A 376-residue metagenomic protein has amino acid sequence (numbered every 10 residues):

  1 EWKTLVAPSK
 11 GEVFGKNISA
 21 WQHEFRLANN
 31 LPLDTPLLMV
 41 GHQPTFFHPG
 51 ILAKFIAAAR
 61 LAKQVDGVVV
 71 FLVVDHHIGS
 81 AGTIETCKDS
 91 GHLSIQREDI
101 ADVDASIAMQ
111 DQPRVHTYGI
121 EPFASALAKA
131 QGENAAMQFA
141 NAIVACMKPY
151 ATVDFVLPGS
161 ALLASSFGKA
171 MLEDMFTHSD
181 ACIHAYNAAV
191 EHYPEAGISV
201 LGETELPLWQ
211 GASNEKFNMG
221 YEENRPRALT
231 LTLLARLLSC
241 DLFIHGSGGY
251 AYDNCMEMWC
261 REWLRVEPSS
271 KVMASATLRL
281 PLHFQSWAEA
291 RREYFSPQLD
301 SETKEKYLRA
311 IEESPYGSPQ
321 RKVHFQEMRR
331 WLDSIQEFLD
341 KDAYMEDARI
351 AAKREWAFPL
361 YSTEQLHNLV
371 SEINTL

Functional and structural regions predicted by a protein language model:
E1-P44: N-terminal regions that are enriched for targeting/export leaders and immediately downstream pro/stem segments
L33-V65: N-terminal catalytic cores of NTP/NDP-binding nucleotidyl/phosphoryl-transfer enzymes
T35-L38, D66-F71, V153-D154, P207 (+2 more regions): Beta-sheet entry/capping signal
V40, Y118-S239, L282-A288, R292-L376: Aromatic-residue-lined binding/catalytic grooves and analogous aromatic/hydrophobic interfacial grooves in multimeric
G41-P44, L72-H77, P158-L162, S247-G249 (+1 more regions): An acidic- and aromatic-residue-enriched active-site/binding cleft used to recognize and process polar
H48-F55, I78-T86, F167-G168, Y252-E257 (+1 more regions): A short acidic (Asp/Glu
V70, E222-Y294: Structured mid-domain segments that build the active-site/substrate or prosthetic-cofactor binding neighborhood
F71-I143: Internal, well-ordered alpha/beta segment that forms a basic, Gly-enriched binding/recognition surface
